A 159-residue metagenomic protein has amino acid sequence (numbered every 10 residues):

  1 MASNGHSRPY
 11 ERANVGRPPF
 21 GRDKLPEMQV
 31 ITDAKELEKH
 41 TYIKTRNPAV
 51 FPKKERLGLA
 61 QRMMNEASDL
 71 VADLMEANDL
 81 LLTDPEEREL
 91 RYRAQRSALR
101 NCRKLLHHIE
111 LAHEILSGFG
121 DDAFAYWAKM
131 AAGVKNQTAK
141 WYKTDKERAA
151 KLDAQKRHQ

Functional and structural regions predicted by a protein language model:
M1-Q159: Amphipathic alpha-helical assembly/interaction segments
